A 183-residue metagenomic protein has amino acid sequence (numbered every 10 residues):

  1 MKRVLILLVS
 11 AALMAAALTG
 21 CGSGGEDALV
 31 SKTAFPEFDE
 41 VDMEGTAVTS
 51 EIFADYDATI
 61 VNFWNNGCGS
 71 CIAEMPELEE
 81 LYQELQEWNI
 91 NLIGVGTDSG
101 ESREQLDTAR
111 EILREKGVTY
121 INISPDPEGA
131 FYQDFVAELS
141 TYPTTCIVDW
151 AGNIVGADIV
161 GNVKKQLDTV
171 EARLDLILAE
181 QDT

Functional and structural regions predicted by a protein language model:
M1-V4: Positively charged n-region of N-terminal signal peptides that target proteins for export
A16-G20: C-terminal motif of bacterial Sec signal peptides marking the signal peptidase cleavage site
G22-G24: Bacterial signal peptide processing site
E37-T59, Q83: A short beta-strand-turn-helix
T49-I72, L78, L92: Short active-site neighborhood of thiol/selenol oxidoreductases, capturing the structured segment around
I72-E115, P127-Q133: Structural microenvironment flanking redox-active thiols in thiol-disulfide oxidoreductases
R110-T144, V148-W150, I159: Short, internal strand/loop/helix patches that form the active-site neighborhood or redox-interaction surface
T144-T183: Thiol-/selenol-based redox modules, centered on thioredoxin-like and closely related oxidoreductase domains
